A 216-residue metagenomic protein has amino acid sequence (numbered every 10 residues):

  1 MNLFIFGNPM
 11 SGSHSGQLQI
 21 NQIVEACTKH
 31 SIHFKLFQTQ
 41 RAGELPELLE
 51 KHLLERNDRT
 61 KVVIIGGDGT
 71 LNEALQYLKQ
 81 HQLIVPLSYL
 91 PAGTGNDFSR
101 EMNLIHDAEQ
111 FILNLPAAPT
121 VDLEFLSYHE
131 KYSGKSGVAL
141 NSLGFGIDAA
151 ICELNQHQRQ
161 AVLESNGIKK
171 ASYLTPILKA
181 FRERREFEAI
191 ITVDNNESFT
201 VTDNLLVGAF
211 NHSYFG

Functional and structural regions predicted by a protein language model:
M1-I65, N72, Q76-Y77, E109-Q110: ATP/NTP phosphate-donor binding region
G66-D68, G93: A short acidic Gly-Thr/Ser loop motif
T70-L71, L178: Conserved short hydrophobic patches within well-ordered secondary structure
Q80-A209: Catalytic core of DAGKc-family lipid kinases
S213-G216: Short, intrinsically disordered, charge-balanced linker/junction segments flanking boundaries in proteins
